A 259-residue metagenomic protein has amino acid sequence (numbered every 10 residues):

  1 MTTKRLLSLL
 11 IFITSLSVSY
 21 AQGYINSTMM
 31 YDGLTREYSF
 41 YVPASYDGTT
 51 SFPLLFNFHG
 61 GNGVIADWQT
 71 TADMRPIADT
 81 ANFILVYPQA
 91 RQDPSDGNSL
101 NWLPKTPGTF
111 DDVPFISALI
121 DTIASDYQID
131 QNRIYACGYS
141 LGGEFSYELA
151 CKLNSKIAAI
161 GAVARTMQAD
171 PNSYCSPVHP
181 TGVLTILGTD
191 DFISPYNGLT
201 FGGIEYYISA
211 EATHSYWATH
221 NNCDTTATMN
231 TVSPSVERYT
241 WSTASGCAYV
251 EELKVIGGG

Functional and structural regions predicted by a protein language model:
M1-G23: Bacterial Sec-dependent N-terminal signal peptides
S19-L54, D67, I77-T80, I84 (+6 more regions): A domain-start/cap signature at the N-terminus of enzymes
A44-T50, N98-L141, C151-N154: Gly/Ser-rich "nucleophile elbow"/oxyanion-hole loop immediately N-terminal to the catalytic nucleophile in hydrolases
F52, H59-V64, G258: Active-site glycine-rich loops that stabilize anionic/oxyanionic intermediates across multiple enzyme folds
N62-T122, E252: Active-site machinery of serine-nucleophile hydrolases
T185-L187: Short beta-strand/loop motif that positions the catalytic acidic residue of the alpha/beta-hydrolase fold
D190-S194, G259: Acidic catalytic loop of the alpha/beta-hydrolase fold
